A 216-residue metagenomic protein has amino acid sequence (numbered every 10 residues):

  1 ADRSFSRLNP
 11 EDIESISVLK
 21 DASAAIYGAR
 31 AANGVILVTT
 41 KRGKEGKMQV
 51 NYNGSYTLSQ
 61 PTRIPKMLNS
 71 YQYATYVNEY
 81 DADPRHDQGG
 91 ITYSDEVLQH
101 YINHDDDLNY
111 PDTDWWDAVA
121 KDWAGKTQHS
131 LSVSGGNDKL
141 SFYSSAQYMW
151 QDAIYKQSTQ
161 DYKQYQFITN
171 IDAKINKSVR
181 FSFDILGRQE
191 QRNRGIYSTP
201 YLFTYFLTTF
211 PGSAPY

Functional and structural regions predicted by a protein language model:
A1, V35, R42-S158: Residues embedded in well-ordered regular secondary structure
A1-A22: Short acidic/polar hinge/loop motifs at secondary-structure boundaries that mediate gating or recognition
S4, H129, Q166-N170: Short, hydrophobic/aromatic alpha-helical segments in well-folded domains
F5-L8, Y27-G28, V133: Replace "in large, NTP-powered and nucleic-acid-processing enzymes" with "in large, NTP-powered factors and other
E11-S15, A31-S59, L140-Y216: Transmembrane beta-barrel strand/turn architecture of Gram-negative outer membrane proteins
S17, R30, S134-G135: Well-ordered beta-strand positions
K20-I26, L37-T40: Periplasmic polypeptide-binding modules associated with outer-membrane biogenesis and secretion
